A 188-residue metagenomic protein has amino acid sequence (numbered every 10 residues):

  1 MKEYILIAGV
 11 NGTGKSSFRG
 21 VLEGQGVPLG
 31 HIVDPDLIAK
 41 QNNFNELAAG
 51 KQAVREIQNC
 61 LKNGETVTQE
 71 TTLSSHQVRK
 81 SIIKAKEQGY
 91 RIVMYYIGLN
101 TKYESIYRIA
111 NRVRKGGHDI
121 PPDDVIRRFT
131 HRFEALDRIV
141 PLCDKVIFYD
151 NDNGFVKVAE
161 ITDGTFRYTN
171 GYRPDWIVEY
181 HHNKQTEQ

Functional and structural regions predicted by a protein language model:
M1-I5, N63-E65: Pre-Walker A (Motif I) flank of P-loop NTPase domains
I7, V67-T71: Structural recognition of the conserved hydrophobic beta-strand(s) that form the central parallel beta-sheet of P-loop
V10: P-loop (Walker A) phosphate-binding loop of NTP-binding proteins
G14: Conserved glycine(s) of the Walker
S17-V67: Conserved substrate/cofactor phosphate-moiety recognition/catalytic segment in nucleotide-dependent phosphotransferases
V21-E23, L47-A48, I82-A85, R108-N111 (+1 more regions): Short, glycine/charged-enriched secondary-structure capping and boundary segments
L73-G154: Replace "adjacent to P-loop NTPase cores in ATP/GTP-dependent enzymes" with "adjacent to NTP-binding cores
V140-Q188: NTP-dependent small-molecule kinase module
